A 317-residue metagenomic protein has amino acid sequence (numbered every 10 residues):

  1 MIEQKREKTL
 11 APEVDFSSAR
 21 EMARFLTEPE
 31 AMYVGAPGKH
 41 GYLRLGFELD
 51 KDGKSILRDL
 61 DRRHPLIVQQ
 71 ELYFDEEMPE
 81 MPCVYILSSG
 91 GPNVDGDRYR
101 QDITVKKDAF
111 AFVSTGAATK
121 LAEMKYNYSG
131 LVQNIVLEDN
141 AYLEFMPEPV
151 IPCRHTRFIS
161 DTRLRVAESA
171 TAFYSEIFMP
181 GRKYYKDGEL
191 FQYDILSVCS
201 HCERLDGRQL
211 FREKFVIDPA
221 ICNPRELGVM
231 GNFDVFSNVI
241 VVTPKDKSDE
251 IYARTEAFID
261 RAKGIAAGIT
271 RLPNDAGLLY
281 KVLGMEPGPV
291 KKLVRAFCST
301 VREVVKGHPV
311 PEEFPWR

Functional and structural regions predicted by a protein language model:
I2-D139, L143-P149, R154, D161 (+2 more regions): N-terminal, charged/glycine-rich beta-strand/loop interface patches
A11, Q69, F178-R317: A structural signal for small-residue-enriched, beta-sheet-centric alpha/beta enzyme cores and oligomeric scaffold folds
H40-R44, M81-C83, R98-R100, G130-V132 (+7 more regions): Broad gene-expression machinery/nucleic-acid interaction feature
L49-K51, V105-K107, T119, L137-D139 (+7 more regions): Beta-strand elements of well-folded, non-transmembrane domains
S55, V113, E123, H155 (+4 more regions): Short acidic, gly/pro-rich beta-turn/loop elements at beta-sheet edges and active-site/ligand-binding grooves
L57-L66, Y99, L121-K125, F158-L164 (+2 more regions): Phosphate-binding glycine-rich loops and adjacent basic patches that engage nucleotide phosphates, nucleic-acid
N140-R182, Y193: Loop-centered beta-sheet repeat module
